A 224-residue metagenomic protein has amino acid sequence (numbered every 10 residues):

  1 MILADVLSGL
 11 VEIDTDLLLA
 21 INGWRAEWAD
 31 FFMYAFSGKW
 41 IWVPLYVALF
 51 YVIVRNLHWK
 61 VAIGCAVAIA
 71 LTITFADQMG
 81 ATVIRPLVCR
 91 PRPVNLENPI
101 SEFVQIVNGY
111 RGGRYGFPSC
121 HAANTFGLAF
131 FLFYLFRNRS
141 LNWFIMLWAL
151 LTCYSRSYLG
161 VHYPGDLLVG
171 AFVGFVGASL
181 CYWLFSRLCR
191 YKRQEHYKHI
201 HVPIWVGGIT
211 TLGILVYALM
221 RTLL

Functional and structural regions predicted by a protein language model:
M1-Y46, G80-Y110, L224: N-terminal transmembrane-helix/juxtamembrane module of multi-pass inner/ER membrane proteins
W24, W28, N56, T82 (+5 more regions): Membrane-interface elements of multi-pass transporters and channels
W28-F32, H58, A62, A66 (+2 more regions): Hydrophobic, aromatic-rich alpha-helical transmembrane segments and their membrane-interface anchor motifs
F36-I53, V67, H121-F126, F144: Hydrophobic alpha-helical transmembrane segments
K39-W42, V61-G64, S140-W143, P164-G165: Short, aromatic-rich membrane-interface segments at the entry and exit of alpha-helical transmembrane domains
F50-M79: Interfacial segments of alpha-helical transmembrane regions
T74-T82, F175-Y182: Transmembrane alpha-helical segments of multi-pass membrane transport proteins and ion-pumping complexes
I106-L224: Membrane-embedded catalytic cores of phosphoryl/pyrophosphoryl-handling enzymes
